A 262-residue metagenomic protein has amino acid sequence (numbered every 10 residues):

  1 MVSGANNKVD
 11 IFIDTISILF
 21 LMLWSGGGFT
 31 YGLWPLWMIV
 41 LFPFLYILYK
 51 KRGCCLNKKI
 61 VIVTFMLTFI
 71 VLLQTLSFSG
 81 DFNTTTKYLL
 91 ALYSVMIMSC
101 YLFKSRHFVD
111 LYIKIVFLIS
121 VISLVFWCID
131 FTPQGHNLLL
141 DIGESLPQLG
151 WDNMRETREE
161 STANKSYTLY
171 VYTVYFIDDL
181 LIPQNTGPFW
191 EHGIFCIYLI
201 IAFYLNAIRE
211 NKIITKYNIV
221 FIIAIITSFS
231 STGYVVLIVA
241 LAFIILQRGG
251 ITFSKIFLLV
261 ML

Functional and structural regions predicted by a protein language model:
M1-G53, T68-F78: N-terminal signal-anchor transmembrane segment
V2-G4, I16-Y31, V239-L262: Alpha-helical transmembrane segments and terminal signal-anchor/GPI-anchor hydrophobic tails, characterized by long
N7-S17, R52-M66, V109-I115, I213-Y217: Membrane-interfacial loop-to-transmembrane alpha-helix junctions, especially the N-terminal start
S17-W24, V40-F44, L67-L72, S94-M96 (+3 more regions): Hydrophobic, membrane-inserted alpha-helices
I18-G26, M66-T75, S120-W127, I222-F229 (+1 more regions): Aromatic-anchored segments of alpha-helical transmembrane domains
T30-Y49, T85-I97, F195-F203, Y234-A242: Membrane-embedded alpha-helical segments of multi-pass membrane proteins, especially the transmembrane helices
Y46, G80-T132, A202, F243-G250: Transmembrane alpha-helical segments and their membrane-water interfaces
I113-N137, E156-F229, Y234-L246: Alpha-helical transmembrane segments of multi-pass inner-membrane proteins
